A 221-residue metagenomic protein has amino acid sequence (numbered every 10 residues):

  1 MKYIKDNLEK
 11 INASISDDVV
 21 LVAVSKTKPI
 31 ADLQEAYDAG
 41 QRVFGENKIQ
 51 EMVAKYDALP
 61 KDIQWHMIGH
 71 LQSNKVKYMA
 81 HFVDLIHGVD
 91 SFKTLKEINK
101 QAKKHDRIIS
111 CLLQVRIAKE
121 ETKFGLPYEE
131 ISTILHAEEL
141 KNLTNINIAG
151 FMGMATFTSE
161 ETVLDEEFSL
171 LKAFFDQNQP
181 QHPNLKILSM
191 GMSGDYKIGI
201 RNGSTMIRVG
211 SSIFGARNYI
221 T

Functional and structural regions predicted by a protein language model:
M1-A173, Q177-G194, I200-N202: Conserved alpha/beta-domain cores
K197-R201, V209, I213-A216, I220-T221: Expand to "…catalyze enediolate/carbanion chemistry for C-C bond making/breaking, isomerization, decarboxylation
M206: Conserved, well-ordered active-site substructure
